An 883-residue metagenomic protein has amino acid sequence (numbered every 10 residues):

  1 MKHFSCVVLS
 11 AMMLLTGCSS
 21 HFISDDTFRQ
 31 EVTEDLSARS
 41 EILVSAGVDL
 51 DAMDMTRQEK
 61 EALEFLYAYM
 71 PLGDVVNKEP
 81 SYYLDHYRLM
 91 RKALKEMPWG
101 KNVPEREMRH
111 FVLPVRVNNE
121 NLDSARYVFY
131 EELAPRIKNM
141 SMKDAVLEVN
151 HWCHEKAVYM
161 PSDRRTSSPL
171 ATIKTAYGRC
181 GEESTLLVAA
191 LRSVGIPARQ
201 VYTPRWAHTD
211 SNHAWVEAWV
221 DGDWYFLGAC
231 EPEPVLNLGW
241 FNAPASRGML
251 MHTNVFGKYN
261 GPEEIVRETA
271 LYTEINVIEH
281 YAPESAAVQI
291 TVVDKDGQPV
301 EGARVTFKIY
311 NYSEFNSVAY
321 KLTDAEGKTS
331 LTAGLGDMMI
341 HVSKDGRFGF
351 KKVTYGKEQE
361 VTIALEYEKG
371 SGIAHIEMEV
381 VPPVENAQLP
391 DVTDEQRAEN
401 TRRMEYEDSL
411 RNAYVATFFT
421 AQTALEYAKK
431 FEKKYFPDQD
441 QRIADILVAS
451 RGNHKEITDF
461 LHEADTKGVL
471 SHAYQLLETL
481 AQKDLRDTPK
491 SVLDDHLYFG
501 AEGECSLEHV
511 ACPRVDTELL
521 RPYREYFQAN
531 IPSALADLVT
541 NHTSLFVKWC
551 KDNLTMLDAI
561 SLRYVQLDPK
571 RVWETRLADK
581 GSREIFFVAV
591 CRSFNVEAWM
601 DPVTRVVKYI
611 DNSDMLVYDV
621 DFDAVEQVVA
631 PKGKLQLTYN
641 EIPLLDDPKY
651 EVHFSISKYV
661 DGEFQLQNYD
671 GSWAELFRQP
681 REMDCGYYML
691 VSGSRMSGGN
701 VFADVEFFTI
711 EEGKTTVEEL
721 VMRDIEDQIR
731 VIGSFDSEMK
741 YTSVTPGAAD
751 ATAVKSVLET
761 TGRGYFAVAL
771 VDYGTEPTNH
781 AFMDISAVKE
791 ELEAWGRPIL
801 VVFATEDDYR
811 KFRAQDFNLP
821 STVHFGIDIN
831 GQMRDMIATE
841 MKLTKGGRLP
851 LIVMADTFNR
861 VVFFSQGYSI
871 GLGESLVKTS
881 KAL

Functional and structural regions predicted by a protein language model:
F22, P135-S141, A145-H151, M160-L170 (+5 more regions): Hydrophobic/aromatic-rich core segments of domains that either
S24-G178, S211, Q396-N400, M404-T575 (+1 more regions): Secondary-structure boundary elements
D221, E326-I340, K344-R347, V353-Q359 (+4 more regions): Short Pro-Gly-centered beta-turn/loop motif in secreted/extracellular proteins
N276-E284, V288-G302, Y312, Q636-E651 (+1 more regions): Structural motif
N311-A333, V660-R678: Short, acidic Ser/Thr/Gly-rich low-complexity loop/linker segments typical of extracellular and cell-surface proteins
S756-I785, P798-V802: Short active-site neighborhood of thiol/selenol oxidoreductases, capturing the structured segment around
R813-L849: Short, internal strand/loop/helix patches that form the active-site neighborhood or redox-interaction surface
G847-Q866: A short, hydrophobic beta-strand/beta-hairpin element that forms part of a small beta-sheet core
